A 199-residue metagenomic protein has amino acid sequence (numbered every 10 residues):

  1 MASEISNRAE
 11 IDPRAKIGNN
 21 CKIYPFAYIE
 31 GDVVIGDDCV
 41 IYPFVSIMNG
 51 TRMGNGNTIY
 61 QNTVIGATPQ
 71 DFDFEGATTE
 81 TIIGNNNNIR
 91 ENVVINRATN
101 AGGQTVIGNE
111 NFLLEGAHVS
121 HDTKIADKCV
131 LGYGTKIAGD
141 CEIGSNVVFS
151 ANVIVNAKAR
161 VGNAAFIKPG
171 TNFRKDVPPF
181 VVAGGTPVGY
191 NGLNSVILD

Functional and structural regions predicted by a protein language model:
S3-G184, V188: Structural signal for interior beta-strand "rungs" in well-ordered beta-sheet cores of soluble enzyme domains
P187, N191-D199: SDR active-site lid
